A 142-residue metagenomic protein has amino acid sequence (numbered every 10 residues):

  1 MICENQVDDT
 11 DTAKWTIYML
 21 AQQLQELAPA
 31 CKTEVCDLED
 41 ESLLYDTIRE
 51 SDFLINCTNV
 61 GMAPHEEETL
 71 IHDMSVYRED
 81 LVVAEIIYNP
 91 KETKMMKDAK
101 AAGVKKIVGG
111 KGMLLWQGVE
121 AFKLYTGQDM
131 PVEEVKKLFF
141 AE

Functional and structural regions predicted by a protein language model:
M1-R49, F53: Glycine-rich phosphate/diphosphate-binding loop of Rossmann-like nucleotide-binding domains
V7-D8, M62, L115: Surface-exposed, flexible loop/turn segments at secondary-structure boundaries
D8, H65-M74, K137-E142: Short, surface-exposed, charge-dense and proline/glycine-enriched linear segments
T10-A13, I17, P64, E92 (+1 more regions): Alpha-helix N-cap/helix-start motif
L24-L27, N59, T126: Generic detector of bulky aromatic hydrophobic side chains
A30-I107: Rossmann-like adenosine-cofactor binding region
V82, I86-E142: Adenosine-phosphate binding glycine-rich loop
